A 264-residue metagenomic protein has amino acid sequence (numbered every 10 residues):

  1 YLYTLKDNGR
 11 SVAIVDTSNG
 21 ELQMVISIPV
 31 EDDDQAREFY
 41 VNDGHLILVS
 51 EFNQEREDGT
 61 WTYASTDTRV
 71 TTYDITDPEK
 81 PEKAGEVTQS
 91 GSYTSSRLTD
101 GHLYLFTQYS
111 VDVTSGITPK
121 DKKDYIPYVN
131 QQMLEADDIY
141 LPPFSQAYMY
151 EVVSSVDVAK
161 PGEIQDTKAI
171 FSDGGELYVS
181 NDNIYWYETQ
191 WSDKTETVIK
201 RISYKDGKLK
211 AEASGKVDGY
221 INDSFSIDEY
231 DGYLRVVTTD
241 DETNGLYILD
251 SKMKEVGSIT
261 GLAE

Functional and structural regions predicted by a protein language model:
Y1-E264: Beta-sheet-rich non-transmembrane sensory/scaffold domains
